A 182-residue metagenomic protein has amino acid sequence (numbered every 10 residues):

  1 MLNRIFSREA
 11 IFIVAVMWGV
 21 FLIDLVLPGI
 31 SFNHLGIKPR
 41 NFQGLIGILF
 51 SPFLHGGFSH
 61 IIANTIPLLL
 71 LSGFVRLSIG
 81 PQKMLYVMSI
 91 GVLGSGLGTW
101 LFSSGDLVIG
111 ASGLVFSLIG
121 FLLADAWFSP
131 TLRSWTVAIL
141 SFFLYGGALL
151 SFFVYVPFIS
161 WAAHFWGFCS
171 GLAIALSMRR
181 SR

Functional and structural regions predicted by a protein language model:
M1-R182: A detector for small-residue-rich transmembrane helices and their helix-helix packing motifs
